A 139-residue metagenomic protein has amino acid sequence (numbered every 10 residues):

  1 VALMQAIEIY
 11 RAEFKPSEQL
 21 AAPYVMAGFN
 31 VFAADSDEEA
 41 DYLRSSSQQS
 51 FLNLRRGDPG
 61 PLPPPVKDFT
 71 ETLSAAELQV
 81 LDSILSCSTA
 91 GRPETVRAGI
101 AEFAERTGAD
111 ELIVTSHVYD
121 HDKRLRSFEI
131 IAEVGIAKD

Functional and structural regions predicted by a protein language model:
V1, A90, V118, D122: Charge-dense, low-complexity intrinsically disordered segments
A2-G108, I136: An alpha-helical appendage that flanks or caps ligand/catalytic pockets
A104-D139: Generic C-terminus detector
